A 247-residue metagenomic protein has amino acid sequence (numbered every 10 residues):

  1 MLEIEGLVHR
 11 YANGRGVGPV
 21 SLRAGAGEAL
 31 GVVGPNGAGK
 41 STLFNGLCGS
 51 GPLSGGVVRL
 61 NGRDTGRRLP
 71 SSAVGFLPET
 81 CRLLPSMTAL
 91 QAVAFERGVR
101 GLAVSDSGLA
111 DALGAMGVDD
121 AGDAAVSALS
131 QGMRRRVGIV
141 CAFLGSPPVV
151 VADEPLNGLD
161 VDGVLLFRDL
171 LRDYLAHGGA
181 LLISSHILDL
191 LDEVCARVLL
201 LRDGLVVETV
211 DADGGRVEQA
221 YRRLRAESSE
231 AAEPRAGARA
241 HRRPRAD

Functional and structural regions predicted by a protein language model:
V33-P35: The feature captures the beta-strand-to-loop junction immediately N-terminal to the Walker
C48: Helix-to-loop junction immediately C-terminal to a conserved catalytic motif
L53-P70, E208: Conserved ABC transporter NBD signature motif
T80, S86-V99: Q-loop/switch helix immediately C-terminal to the Walker
A94, G98, D106-A121: Conserved ABC ATPase "signature" region
V150-E154: Catalytic Walker B motif of ABC-type/P-loop ATPase nucleotide-binding domains
S184-H186: H-loop/switch region of ABC-family ATPase nucleotide-binding domains
